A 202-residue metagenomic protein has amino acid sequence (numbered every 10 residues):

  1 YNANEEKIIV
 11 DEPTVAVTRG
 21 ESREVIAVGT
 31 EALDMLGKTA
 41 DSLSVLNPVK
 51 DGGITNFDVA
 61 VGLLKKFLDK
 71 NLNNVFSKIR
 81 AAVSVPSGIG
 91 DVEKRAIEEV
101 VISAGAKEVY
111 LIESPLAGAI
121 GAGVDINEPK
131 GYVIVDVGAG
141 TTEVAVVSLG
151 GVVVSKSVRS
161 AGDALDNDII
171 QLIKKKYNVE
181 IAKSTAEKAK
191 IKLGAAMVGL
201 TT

Functional and structural regions predicted by a protein language model:
Y1-V137, A145-T202: Nucleotide/phosphate-binding catalytic cleft detector across ATP-hydrolyzing and phosphate-transferring enzymes
G140: Conserved Rossmann-like nucleotide-cofactor binding loop
